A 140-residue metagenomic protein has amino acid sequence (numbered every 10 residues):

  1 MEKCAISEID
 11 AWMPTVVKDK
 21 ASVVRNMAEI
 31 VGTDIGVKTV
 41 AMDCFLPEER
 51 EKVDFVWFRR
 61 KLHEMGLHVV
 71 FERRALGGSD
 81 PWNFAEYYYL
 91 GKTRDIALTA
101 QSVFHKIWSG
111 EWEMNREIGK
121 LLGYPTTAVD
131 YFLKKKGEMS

Functional and structural regions predicted by a protein language model:
M1-I107, E117, L122-K136, S140: A conserved ligand/cofactor-binding region detector
E111-M114: N-terminal alpha-helical segment
